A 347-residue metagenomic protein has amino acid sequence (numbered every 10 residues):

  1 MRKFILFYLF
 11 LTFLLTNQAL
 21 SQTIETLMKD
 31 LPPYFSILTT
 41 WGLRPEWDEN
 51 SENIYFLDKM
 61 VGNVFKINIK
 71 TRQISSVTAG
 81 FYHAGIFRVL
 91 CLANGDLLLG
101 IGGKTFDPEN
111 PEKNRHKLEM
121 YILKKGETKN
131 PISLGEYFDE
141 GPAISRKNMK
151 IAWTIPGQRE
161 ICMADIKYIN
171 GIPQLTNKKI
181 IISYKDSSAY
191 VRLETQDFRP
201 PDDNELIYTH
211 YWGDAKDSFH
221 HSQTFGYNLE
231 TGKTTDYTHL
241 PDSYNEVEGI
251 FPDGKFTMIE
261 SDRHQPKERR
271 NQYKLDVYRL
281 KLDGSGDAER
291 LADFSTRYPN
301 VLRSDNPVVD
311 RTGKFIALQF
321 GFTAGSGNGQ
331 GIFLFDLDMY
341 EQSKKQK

Functional and structural regions predicted by a protein language model:
M1-F4: Positively charged n-region of N-terminal signal peptides that target proteins for export
F7-T16: Bacterial N-terminal signal peptides
L15-T23: Bacterial Sec-dependent signal peptides at the C-terminal "C-region" and cleavage site
Q22-K347: Sequence signature of WD/YWTD-type beta-propeller architectures
